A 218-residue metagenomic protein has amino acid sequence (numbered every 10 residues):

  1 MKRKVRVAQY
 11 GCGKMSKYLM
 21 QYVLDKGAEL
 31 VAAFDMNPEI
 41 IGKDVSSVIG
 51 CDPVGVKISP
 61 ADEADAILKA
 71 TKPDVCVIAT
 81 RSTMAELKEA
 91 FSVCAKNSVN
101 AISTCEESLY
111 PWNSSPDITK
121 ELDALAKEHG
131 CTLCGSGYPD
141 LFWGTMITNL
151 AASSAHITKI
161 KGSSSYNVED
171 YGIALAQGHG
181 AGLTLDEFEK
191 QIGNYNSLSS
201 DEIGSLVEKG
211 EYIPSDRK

Functional and structural regions predicted by a protein language model:
M1-K96: N-terminal glycine-/serine-/threonine-rich beta1-alpha1-beta2 phosphate-ribose binding loop of Rossmann-like
V5-R6, Y10-K14, L150-K218: Active-site-lining helix/loop region of Rossmann-like oxidoreductase modules
M36, C105-L109, Y138-P139, S165: Short, ordered loop/turn segments at secondary-structure junctions
V48-D52, K120-L122, A151-S153, G178-G180: Short, hinge-like loop/turn segments at secondary-structure boundaries
S82-M84, S108-N113, D140-L141: Short, small-residue-enriched loops and turns at beta-alpha junctions that line or gate enzyme active sites
S92, E106-C131: Rossmann-fold NAD(P)-binding glycine/threonine-rich loop
N100-A101: A short hydrophobic/small-residue beta-strand
H129-T158, S165: Adenosine-phosphate binding glycine-rich loop
